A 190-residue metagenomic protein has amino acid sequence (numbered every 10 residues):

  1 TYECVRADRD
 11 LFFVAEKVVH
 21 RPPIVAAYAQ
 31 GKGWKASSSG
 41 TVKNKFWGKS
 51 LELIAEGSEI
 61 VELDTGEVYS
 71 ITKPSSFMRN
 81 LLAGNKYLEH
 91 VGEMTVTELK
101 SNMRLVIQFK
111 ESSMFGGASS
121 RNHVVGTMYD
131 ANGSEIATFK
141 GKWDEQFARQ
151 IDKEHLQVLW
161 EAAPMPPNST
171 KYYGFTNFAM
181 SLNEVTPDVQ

Functional and structural regions predicted by a protein language model:
T1-Q190: Extended acidic, Ser/Thr- and Pro-enriched interaction/regulatory segments
